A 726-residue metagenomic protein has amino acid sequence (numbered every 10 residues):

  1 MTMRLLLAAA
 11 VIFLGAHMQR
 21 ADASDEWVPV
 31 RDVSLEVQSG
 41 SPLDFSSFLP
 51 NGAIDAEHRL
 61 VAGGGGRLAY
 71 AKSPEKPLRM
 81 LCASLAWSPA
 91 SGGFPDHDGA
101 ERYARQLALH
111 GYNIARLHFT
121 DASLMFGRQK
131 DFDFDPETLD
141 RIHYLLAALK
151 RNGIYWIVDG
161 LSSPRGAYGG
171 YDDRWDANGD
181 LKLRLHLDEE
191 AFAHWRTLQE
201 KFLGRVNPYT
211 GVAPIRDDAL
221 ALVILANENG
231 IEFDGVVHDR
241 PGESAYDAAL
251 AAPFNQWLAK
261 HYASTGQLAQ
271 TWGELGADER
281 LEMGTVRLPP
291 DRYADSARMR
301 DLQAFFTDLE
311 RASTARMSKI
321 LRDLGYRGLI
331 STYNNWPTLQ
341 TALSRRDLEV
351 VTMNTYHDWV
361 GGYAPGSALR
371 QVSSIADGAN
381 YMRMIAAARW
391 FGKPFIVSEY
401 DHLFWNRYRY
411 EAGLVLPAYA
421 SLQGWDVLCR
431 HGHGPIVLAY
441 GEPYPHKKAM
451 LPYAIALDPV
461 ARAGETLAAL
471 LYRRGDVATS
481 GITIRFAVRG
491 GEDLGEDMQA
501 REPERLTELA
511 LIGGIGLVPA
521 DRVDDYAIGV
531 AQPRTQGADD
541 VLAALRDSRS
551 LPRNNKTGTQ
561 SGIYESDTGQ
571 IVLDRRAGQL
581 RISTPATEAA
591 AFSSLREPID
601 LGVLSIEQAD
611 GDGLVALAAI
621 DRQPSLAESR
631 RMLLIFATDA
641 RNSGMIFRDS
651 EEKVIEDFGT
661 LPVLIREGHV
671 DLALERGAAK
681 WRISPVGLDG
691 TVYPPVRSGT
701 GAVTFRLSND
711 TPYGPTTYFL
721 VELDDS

Functional and structural regions predicted by a protein language model:
L6-A16: Bacterial N-terminal signal peptides
H17-D22: Sec/Tat signal peptide C-region and signal peptidase I cleavage site
S24-E57: N-terminal pre-domain segments of enzymes
E57-K319, D323-L348: Active-site mouth of glycoside hydrolases
G204, R311-S331, P337-D358, L369-Y526 (+1 more regions): Catalytic-core region of carbohydrate-active enzymes that cleave or remodel glycosidic bonds
A469-L470, R474, A478-R676, W681-P685 (+1 more regions): Long, low-hydrophobicity ectodomains and other hydrophilic envelope-associated domains
A616, A702-S726: C-terminal beta-strand-rich structural cap/linker in extracellular carbohydrate-active enzymes
G690-S698: Surface-exposed loop/edge segments in extracytoplasmic proteins
